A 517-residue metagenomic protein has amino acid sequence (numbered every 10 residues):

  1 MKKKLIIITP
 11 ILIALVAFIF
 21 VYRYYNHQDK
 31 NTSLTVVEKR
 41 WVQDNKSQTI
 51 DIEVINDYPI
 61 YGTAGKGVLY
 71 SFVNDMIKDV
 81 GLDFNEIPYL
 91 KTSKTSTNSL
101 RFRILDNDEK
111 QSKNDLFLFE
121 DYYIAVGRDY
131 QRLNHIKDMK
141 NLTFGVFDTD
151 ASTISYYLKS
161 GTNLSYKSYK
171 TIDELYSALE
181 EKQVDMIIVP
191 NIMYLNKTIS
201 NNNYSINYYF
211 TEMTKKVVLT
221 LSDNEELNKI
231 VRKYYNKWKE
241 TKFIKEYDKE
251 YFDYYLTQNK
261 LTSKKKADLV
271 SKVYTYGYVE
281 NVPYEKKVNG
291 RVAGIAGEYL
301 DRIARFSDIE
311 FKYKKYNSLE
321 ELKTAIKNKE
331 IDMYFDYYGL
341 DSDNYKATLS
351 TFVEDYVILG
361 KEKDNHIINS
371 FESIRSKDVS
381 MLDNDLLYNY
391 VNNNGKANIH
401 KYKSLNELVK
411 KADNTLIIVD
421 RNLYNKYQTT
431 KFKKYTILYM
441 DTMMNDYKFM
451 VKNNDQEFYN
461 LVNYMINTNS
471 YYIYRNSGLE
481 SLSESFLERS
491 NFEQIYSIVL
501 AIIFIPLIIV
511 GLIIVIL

Functional and structural regions predicted by a protein language model:
M1-I13: N-terminal Sec-pathway targeting helices
T9-L12, V21-Y25, E488-L517: Alpha-helical transmembrane signal-anchor helices
I11-I55, N201-Y209, F252-Y278: N-terminal pre-first-transmembrane soluble regions of secretory-pathway and organelle membrane proteins
Y22-S33, G67-D79, D129-S152, L158 (+7 more regions): Extended ligand-binding regions for polar small-molecule ligands
D29-T35, L256-S263, L269-Y274, N317 (+4 more regions): Hydrophobic alpha-helical membrane-insertion segments
K30-E109, T143-V146, T153-E181, P190 (+5 more regions): Extracytoplasmic small-molecule ligand-binding "clamshell" domains of the periplasmic binding protein/Venus flytrap
T49, Y70, N74, K78-D79 (+9 more regions): Acidic, polar ligand-binding/catalytic clefts
G145-D150, K170-L175, E180-Q183, I188 (+1 more regions): Membrane-proximal low-complexity regions enriched in glycine and acidic/polar residues
